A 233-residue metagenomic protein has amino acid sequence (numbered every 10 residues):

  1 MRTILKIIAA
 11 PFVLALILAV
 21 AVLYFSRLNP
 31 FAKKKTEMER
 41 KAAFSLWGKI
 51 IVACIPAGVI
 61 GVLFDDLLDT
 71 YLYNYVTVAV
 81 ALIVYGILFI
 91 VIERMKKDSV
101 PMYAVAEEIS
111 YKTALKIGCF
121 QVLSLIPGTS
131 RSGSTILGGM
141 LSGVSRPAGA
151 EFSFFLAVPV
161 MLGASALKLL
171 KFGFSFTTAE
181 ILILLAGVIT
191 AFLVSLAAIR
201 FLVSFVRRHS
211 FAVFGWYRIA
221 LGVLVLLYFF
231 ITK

Functional and structural regions predicted by a protein language model:
M1-K233: Multi-pass membrane proteins that catalyze or facilitate reactions on polyprenyl-/lipid-phosphate substrates and their
